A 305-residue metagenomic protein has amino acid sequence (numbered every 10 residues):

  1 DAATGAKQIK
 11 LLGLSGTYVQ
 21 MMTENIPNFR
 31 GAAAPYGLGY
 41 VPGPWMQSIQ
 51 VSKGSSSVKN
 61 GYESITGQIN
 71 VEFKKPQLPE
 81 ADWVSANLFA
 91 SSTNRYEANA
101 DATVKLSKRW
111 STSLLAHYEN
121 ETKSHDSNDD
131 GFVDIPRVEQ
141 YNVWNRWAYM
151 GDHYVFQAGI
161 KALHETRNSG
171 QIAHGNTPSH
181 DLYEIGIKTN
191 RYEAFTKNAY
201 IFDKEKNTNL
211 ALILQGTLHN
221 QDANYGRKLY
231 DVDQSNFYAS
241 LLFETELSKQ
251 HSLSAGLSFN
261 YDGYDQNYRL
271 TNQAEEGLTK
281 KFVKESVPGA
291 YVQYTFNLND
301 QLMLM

Functional and structural regions predicted by a protein language model:
D1-W45, K53-N70, L78-A81, A98: Flexible, glycine/serine/threonine-rich loop segments and coil->beta-strand junctions that form periplasmic-facing
K7, T17, I65-G67, D82-V84 (+6 more regions): Hydrophobic, lipid-facing positions within transmembrane beta-strands of outer-membrane proteins
Q20, S48-S52, Q68-K74, W83-S92 (+3 more regions): Predominantly transmembrane beta-strands of Gram-negative outer membrane beta-barrel pores used for transport
A86-A90, L114-N120, A158-H164, L212-L218 (+1 more regions): Transmembrane beta-barrel strands of outer-membrane/channel proteins
V104, W147-G151, Y200-F202, F243-L247 (+1 more regions): Residue-level signature of outer-membrane beta-barrel architecture
R109-T112, T122, H153-F156, D203-L210 (+2 more regions): Repeated loop/turn-to-beta-strand initiation elements of outer-membrane beta-barrel proteins
E121-N142, M150-L210, G216-Q234: Flexible loop and strand-edge segments within Gram-negative outer membrane beta-barrel domains
D152, N198, S248-S254, S258-Y264 (+1 more regions): Structural signature of Gram-negative outer-membrane beta-barrels, strongest in the C-terminal barrel of TonB-dependent
